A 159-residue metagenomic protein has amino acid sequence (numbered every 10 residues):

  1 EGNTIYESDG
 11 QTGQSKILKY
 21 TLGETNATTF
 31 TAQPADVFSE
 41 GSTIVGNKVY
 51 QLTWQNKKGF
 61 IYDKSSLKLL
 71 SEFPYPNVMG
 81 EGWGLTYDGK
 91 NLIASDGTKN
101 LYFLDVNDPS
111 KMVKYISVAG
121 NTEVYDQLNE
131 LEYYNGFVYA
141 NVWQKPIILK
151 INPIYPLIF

Functional and structural regions predicted by a protein language model:
E1-G2, A35-G46, P76-L92, T122-G136: Beta-rich, blade/repeat-based domains predominating in secreted/periplasmic proteins but also intracellular
E1-T12, V49-N56, L92-T98, A140-Q144: Conserved beta-strand positions in repeat-built beta-propeller and related beta-rich domains
I5-A32: Beta-propeller domains
Q14-I17, K58-G59, N100-Y102, P146-I148: Structural signal for beta-propeller blades
Y20-T25, D63-L67, V106-P109, N152-P156: Short loop/turn segments that connect beta-strands within beta-propeller blades
T25-Q33, K68-Y75, K111-E123: A short beta-strand motif characteristic of beta-propeller blades
A32-V78: Glycine/small-residue-rich loop that forms an oxyanion/phosphate-binding "nest" at active or ligand-binding sites
A94-N129: Histidine/lysine/aspartate-rich catalytic loop segments that bind and position anionic ligands
